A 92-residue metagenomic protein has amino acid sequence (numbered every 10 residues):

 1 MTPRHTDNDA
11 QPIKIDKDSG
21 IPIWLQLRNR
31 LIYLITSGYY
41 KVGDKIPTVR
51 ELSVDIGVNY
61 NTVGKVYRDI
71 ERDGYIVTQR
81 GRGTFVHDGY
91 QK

Functional and structural regions predicted by a protein language model:
M1-K45, E51: Extreme N-terminal segment that seeds HTH/winged-HTH DNA-binding domains in transcriptional regulators
T2-D7, Y75-K92: HTH-adjacent hinge/linker in prokaryotic transcriptional regulators
R4, R28-R30, R50, R68 (+2 more regions): Arginine residue identity/basic-tract feature
P22, V66, G83-F85: Compositionally biased, intrinsically disordered low-complexity regions
K45-V77: N-terminal helix-turn-helix
